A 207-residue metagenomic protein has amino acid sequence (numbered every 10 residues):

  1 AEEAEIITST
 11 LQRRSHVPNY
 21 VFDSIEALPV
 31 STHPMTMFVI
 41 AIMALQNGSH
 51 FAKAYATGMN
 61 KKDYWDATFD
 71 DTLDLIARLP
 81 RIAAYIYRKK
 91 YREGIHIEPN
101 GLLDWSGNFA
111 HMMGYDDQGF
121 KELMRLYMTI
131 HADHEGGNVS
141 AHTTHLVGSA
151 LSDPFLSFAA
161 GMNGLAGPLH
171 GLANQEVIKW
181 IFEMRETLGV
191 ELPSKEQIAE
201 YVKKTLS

Functional and structural regions predicted by a protein language model:
A1-S207: Hydrophobic alpha-helical bundle cores within soluble ligand-binding/oligomerization subdomains
